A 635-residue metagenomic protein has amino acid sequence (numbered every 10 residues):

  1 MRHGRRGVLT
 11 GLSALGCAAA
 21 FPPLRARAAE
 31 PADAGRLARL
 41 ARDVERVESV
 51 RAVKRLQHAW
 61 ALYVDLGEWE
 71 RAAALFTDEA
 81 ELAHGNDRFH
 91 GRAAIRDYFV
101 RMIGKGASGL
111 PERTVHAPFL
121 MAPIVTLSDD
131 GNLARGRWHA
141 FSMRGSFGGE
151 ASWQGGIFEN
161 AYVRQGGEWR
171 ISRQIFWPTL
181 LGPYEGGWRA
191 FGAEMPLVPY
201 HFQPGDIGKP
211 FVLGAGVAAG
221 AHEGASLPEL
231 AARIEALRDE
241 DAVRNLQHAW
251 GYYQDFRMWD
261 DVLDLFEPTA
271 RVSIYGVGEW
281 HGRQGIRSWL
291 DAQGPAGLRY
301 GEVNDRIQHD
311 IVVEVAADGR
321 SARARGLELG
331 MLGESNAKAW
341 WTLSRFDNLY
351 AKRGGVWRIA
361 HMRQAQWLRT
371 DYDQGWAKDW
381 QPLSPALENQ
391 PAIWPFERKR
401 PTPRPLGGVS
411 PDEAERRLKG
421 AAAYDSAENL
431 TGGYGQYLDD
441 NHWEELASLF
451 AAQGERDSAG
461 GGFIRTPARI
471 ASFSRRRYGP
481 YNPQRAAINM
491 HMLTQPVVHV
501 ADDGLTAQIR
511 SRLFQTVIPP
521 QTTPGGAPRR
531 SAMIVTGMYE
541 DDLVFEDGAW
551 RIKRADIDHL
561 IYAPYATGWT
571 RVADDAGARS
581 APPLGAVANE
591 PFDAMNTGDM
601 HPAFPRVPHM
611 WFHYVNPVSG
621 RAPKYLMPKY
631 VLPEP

Functional and structural regions predicted by a protein language model:
G7-R27: N-terminal export signals
A29-L62, L66, A74, P204-Y252 (+5 more regions): Short, low-complexity N-terminal intrinsically disordered segments enriched in polar/charged residues
W69-A140, W259-G330, E444-P519: A solvent-exposed, acidic/Ser-Thr-rich amphipathic alpha-helical stretch
P118-L120, W153-F158, R306-Q308, W341-F346 (+2 more regions): Short, surface-exposed coil-to-beta transition loops
L133-R135, G155-H201, S321-R323, L343-E397 (+2 more regions): Short beta-strand edge/turn micro-motifs at domain boundaries
M143-S146, M331-E334, T516-P520, L560: Short, solvent-exposed loop/turn segments at secondary-structure junctions
A151-S152, N336, W340, T522-R529 (+1 more regions): Short, surface-exposed loop/helix-turn segments at secondary-structure junctions that function as lids/hinges flanking
T179-L181, F191-V217, A221-G224, W367-R369 (+2 more regions): A hydrophobic membrane-anchoring alpha-helix module
